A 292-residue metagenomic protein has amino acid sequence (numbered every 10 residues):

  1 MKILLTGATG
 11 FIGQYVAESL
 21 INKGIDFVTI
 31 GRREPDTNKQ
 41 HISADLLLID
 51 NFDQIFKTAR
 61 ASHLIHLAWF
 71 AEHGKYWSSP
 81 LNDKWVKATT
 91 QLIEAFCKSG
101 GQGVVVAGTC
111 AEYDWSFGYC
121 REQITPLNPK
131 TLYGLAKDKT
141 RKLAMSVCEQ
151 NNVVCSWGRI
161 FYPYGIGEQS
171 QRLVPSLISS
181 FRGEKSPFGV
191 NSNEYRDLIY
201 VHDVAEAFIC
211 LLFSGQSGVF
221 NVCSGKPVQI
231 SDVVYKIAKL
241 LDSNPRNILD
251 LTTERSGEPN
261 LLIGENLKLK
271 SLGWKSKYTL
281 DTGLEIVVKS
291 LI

Functional and structural regions predicted by a protein language model:
I3-K23: N-terminal Rossmann NAD(P)H-binding glycine-rich loop of SDR-like oxidoreductase domains
T6, I30, L64-L67, V104-C110 (+1 more regions): SDR active-site strand-loop-helix element
T37-I49: Rossmann-fold cofactor-recognition segment
L46-K84: NAD(P)H-binding glycine-rich loop region in Rossmannoid oxidoreductase-like domains and their noncatalytic homologs
H66, T90-L132: Conserved Rossmann-fold NAD(P)-dependent oxidoreductase catalytic core, especially the SDR/UDP-sugar
N82-D83, K130-R141, E168-P175, D197-L198 (+1 more regions): Short-chain dehydrogenase/reductase
G118, K142-D197, V201-A205, I209-C210 (+1 more regions): NAD(P)-dependent short-chain dehydrogenase/reductase
E184-I292: C-terminal substrate-binding subdomain of Rossmann-fold SDR/epimerase-dehydratase oxidoreductases
